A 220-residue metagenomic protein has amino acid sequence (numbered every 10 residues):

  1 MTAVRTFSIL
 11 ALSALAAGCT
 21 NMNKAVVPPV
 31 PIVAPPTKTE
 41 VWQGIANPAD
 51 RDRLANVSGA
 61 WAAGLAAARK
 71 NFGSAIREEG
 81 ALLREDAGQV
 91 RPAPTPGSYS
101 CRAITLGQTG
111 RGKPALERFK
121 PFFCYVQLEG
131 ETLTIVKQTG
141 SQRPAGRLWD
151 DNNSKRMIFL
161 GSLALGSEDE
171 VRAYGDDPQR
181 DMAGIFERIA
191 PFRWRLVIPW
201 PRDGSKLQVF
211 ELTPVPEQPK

Functional and structural regions predicted by a protein language model:
M1-A17: Sec-dependent bacterial lipoprotein signal peptides
T20-P94: Amphipathic/hydrophobic helical signal segments and adjacent flexible N-terminal regions that mediate secretion
N71, R77-A81, A173-K220: Edge beta-strand at a domain terminus
R91-M157: Mid-length scaffold segments of soluble, non-membrane domains
T109-F122, L160-I185: An anionic, turn-rich surface loop/hairpin at beta-sheet edges that serves as a generic interaction/coordination patch
T134-T139, F159-S162, L196-P201: Short beta-strand segments that buttress and anchor functional surface loops
R143-D150, E168-A173, S205-E211: A short, polar/proline- and glycine-enriched secondary-structure boundary/capping micro-motif
